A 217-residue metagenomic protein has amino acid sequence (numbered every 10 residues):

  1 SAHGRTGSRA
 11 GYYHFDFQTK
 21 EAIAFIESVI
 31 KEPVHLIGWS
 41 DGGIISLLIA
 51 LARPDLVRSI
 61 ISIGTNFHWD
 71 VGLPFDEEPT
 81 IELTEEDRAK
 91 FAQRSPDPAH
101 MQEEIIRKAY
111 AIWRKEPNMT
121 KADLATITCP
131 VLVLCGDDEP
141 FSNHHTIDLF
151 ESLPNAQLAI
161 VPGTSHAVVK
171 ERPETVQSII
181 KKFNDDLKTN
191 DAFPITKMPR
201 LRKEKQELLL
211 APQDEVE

Functional and structural regions predicted by a protein language model:
S1-I37: Active-site loop/oxyanion-hole signature of alpha/beta-hydrolase fold enzymes
T6, S40, G64: Catalytic nucleophile serine of serine hydrolases, specifically the conserved "nucleophile elbow" pentapeptide
I44-A52, L56-K90, P199-L201: Flexible "cap/lid" loop of the alpha/beta hydrolase fold
R107-D123, D137: Active-site nucleophile elbow and catalytic-triad environment of alpha/beta-hydrolase enzymes
T126-I127, V133-C135: Short beta-strand/loop motif that positions the catalytic acidic residue of the alpha/beta-hydrolase fold
P140-H145: Conserved alpha/beta-hydrolase "acid-adjacent" motif
T146, F150-A167: Catalytic histidine neighborhood in serine/cysteine hydrolases with alpha/beta-hydrolase-type architecture
P162-E217: Catalytic active-site module of serine/aspartate enzymes centered on a nucleophile-bearing elbow/loop
